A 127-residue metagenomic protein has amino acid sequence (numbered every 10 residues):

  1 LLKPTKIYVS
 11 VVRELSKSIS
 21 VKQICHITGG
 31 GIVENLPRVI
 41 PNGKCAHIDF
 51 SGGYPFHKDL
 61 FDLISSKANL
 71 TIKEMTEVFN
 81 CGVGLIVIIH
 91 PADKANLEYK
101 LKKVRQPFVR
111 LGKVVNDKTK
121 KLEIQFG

Functional and structural regions predicted by a protein language model:
L1-G127: Glycine-/charge-enriched secondary-structure boundary and capping motifs
